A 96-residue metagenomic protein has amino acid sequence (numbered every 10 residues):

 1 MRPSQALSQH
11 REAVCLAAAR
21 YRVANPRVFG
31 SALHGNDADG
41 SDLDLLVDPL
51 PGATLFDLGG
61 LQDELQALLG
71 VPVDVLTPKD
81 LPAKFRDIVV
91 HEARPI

Functional and structural regions predicted by a protein language model:
M1-N25, L33-D39, L50-I96: Catalytic core of pol beta-like nucleotidyltransferases
V28: Conserved histidines in hydrophobic membrane contexts and catalytic metal-binding motifs
S41-L43: Change "...and in nucleic-acid phosphodiester-cleaving endonucleases..." to "...and in nucleic-acid processing enzymes
L46-D48: Short hydrophobic/aromatic beta-strand micro-patches that form the beta-sheet surface supporting nucleotide- or nucleic
